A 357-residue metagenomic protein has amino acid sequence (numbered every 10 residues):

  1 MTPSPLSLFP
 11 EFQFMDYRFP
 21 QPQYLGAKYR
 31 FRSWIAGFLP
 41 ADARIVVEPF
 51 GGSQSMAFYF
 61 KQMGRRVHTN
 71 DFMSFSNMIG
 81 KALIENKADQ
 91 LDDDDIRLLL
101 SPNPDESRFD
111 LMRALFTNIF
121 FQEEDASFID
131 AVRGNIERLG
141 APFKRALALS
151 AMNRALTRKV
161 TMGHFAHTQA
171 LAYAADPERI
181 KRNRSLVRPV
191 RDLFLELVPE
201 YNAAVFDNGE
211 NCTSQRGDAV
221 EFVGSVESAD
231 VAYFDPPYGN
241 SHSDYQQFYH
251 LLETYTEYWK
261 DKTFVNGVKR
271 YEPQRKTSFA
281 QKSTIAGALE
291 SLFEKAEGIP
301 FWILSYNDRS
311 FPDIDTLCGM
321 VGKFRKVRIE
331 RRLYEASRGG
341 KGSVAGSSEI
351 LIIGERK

Functional and structural regions predicted by a protein language model:
T2-E48, S55-M63, N86: S-adenosyl-L-methionine
S4-F12, D16-Y17, F120-Q247, W259-Q274: SAM-dependent nucleic-acid methyltransferase catalytic core
I35, V46-F60, T69-S74, N153 (+3 more regions): Conserved proline-anchored active-site loop of SAM-dependent methyltransferases that bridges a beta-strand
I45-F109, A114-T117, A131-E137, A146-N153 (+2 more regions): SAM cofactor-binding core of SAM-dependent methyltransferases, primarily the Rossmann-like beta-alpha-beta module
F58-Y59, I79-K81, S225-S228, H242-Y249 (+2 more regions): A short acidic (Asp/Glu
L251-E294: Glycine-rich S-adenosyl-L-methionine
K276-R328, R332: Conserved Class I SAM-dependent methyltransferase catalytic core
I314-K357: Class I S-adenosyl-L-methionine
